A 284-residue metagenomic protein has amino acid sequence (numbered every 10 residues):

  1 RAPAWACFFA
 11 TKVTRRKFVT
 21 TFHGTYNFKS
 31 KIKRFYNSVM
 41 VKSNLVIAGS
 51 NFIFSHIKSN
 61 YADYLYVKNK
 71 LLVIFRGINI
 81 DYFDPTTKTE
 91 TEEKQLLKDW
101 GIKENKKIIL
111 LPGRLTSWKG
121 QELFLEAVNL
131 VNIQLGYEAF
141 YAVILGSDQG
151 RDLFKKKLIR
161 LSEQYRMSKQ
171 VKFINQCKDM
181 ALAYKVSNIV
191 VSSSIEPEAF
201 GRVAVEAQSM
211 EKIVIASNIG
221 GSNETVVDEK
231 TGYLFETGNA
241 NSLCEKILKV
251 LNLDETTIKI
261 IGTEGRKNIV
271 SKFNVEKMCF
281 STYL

Functional and structural regions predicted by a protein language model:
S43-V73, I78-F83: A short, active-site helix/loop in glycosyltransferases that binds the activated sugar's phosphate group
A62, D84-I102, L158-I159, T256: A short helix/loop element that forms part of the nucleotide-sugar donor recognition site in Leloir-type
I78, P112, Y141-K156: Glycosyltransferase donor-sugar binding loop
Q95-K98, S242, K249, T256-K272 (+1 more regions): A short, well-ordered alpha-helix in the C-terminal region of glycosyltransferases
K107-I133, L153-K156, N241: A conserved mid-protein helix/loop that constitutes part of the nucleotide-sugar donor-binding site
G150-K155, M167-C177, A183, Y233-L234: Active-site donor-binding acidic/aromatic loop of nucleotide-activated sugar and phosphosugar transferases involved
I213-A216, V226: Short hydrophobic beta-strand element within catalytic cores of glycosyltransferases and related nucleotide-activated
D228-E229, Y233-A240, K249-E255: Conserved acidic donor-binding segment of nucleotide-sugar-dependent glycosyltransferases
